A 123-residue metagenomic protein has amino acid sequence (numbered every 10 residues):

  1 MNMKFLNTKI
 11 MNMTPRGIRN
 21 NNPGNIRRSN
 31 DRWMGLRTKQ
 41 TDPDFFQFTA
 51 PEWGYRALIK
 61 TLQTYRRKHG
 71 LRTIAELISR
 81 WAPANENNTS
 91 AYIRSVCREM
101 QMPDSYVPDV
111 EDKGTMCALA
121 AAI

Functional and structural regions predicted by a protein language model:
M1-I123: Cell-wall polysaccharide-cleaving catalytic domain and substrate-binding groove, primarily in peptidoglycan/chitin
